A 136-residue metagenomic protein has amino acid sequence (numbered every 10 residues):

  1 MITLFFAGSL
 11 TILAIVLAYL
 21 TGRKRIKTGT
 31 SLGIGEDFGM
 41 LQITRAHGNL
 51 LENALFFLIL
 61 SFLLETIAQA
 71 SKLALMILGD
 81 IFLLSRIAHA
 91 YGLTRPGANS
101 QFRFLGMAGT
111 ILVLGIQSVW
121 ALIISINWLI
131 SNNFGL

Functional and structural regions predicted by a protein language model:
M1-G29: N-terminal signal-anchor transmembrane alpha helix
I2, M40-H47, I67-A74, R95-L105: Membrane-interfacial loop-to-transmembrane-helix junctions in polytopic alpha-helical membrane proteins
F6-S9, T44-H47, L78-I81, G106-V113: Physicochemical signature of membrane-embedded alpha-helices that form the seven-helix bundle of GPCRs, emphasizing
Y19-R45: Cytosolic, membrane-interface loops and tails of multi-pass inner-membrane proteins
G48-F62, L114: Core segments of transmembrane alpha-helices that mediate helix-helix packing or line hydrophobic substrate/ligand
L60-L84: Short alpha-helical packing/oligomerization segments
A88-G115: Interfacial loop-to-transmembrane junctions
V119-L136: Juxtamembrane boundary at the C-terminal end of a transmembrane helix
